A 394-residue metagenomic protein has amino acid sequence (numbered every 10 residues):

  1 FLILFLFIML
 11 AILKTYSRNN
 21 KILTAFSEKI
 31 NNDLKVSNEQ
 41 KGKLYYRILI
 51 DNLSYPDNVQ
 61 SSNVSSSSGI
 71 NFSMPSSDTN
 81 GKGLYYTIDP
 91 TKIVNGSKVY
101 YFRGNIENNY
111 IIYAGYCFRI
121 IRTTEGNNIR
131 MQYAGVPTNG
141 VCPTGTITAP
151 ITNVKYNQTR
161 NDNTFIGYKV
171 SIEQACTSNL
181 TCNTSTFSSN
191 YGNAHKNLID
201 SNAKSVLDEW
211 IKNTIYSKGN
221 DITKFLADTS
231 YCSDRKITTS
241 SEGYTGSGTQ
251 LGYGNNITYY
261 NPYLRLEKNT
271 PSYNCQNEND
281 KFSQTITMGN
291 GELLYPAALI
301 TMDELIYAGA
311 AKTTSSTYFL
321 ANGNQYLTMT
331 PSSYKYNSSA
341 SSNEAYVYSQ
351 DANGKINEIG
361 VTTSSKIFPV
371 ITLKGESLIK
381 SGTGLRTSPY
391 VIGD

Functional and structural regions predicted by a protein language model:
F1-L2: N-terminal Sec-pathway targeting helices
F5-Y16, L23-D394: Long, domain-scale functional regions
